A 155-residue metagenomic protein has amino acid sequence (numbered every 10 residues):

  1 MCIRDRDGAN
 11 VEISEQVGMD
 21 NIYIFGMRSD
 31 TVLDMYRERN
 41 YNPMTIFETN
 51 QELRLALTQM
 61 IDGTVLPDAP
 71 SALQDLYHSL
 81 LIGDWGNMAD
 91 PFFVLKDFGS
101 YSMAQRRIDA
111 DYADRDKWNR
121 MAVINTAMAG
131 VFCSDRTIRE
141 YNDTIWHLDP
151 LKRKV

Functional and structural regions predicted by a protein language model:
M1-D5: Conserved small/polar residues in nucleotide/adenosyl-binding loops
G8-A9: Phosphate/diphosphate-binding loops
G18: Extracytoplasmic/periplasm-facing segments of secreted or lipoprotein envelope proteins
I22-V155: C-terminal amphipathic helix plus adjacent low-complexity, charged tail appended to glycosyltransferase catalytic
